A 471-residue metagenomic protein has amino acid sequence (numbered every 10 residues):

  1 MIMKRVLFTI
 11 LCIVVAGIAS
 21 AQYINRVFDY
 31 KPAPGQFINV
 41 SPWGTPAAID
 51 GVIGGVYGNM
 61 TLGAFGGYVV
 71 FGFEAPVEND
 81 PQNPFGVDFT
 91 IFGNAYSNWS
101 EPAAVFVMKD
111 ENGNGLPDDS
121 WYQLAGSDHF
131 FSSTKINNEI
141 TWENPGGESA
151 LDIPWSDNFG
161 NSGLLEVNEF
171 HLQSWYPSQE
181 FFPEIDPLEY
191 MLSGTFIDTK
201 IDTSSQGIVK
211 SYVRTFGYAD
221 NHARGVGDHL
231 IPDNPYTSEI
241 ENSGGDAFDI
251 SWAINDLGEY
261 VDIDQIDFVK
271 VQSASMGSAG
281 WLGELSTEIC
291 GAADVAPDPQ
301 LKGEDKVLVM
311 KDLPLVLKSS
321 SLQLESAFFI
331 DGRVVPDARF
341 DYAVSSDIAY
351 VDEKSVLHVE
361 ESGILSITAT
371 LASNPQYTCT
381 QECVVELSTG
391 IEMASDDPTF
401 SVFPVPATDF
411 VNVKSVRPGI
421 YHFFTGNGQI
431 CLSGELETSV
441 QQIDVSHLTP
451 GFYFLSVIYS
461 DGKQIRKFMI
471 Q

Functional and structural regions predicted by a protein language model:
Q22-E101, G126-K302: A domain-level signal for the mature, folded cores of soluble proteins
E111-S120, N138-I140, S149, D157 (+1 more regions): Acidic, glycine-anchored loop motifs typical of Ca2+
K302-M310, V384-F403: Residue-level detector of functionally pivotal "anchor" positions at catalytic/ligand-binding pockets or at interdomain
D305-A338: Solvent-exposed, low-complexity, repeat-rich "mucin-like" stalks and linkers
F328, G332-Y350, G419-N427: Change to "...patches in solvent-exposed regions of secreted, membrane-anchored, or virion-exposed structural
K354-S362, A369: Extracellular/luminal low-complexity segments enriched in Ser/Thr/Pro
A372-T380, Y459-I465: Short, exposed coil/turn segments at beta-strand boundaries within extracellular/luminal domains
E392-F403, A407-Q471: C-terminal outer-membrane/trafficking sorting elements
